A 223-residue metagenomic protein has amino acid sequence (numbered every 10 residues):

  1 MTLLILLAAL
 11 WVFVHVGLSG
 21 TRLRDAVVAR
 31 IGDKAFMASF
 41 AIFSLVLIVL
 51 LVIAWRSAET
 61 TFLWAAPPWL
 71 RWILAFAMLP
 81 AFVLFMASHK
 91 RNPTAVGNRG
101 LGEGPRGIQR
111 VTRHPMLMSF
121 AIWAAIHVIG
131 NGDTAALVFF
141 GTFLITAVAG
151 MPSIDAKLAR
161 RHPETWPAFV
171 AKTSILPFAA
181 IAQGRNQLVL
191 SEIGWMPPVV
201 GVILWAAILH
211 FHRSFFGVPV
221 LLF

Functional and structural regions predicted by a protein language model:
M1-F13: Hydrophobic transmembrane alpha-helical segments in integral membrane proteins
L3-L4, P67-V83, A135-A147: Alpha-helical transmembrane segments
V16-A35: Membrane-interface helix-loop junction between the first two transmembrane segments
F43-G107: Portal/gating segments that form or line small-molecule/metal binding sites
G107-I108, H114-P115, A179-G201: Loop-to-transmembrane boundary segments
Q109-E164: A contiguous pocket-lining binding segment that forms or flanks enzyme active sites
A156, R160-S191: Membrane-proximal soluble regions of multi-pass membrane proteins
A206-F223: Juxtamembrane boundary at the C-terminal end of a transmembrane helix
